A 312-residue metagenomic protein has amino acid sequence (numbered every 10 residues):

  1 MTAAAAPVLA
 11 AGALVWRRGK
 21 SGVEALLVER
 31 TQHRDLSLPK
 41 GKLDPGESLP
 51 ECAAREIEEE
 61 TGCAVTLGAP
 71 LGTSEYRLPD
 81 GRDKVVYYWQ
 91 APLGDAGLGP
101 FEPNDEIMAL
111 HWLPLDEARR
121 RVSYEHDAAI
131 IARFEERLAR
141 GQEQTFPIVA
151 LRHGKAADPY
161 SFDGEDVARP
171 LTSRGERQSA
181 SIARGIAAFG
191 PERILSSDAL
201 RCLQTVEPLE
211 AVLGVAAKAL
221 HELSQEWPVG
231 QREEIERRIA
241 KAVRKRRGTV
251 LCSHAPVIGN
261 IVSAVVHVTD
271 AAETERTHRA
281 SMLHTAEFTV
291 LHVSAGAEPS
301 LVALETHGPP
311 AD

Functional and structural regions predicted by a protein language model:
T2-L38, I148-H153: N-terminal strand-loop-strand
V8-G12, K84-Y88, L283-F288, L301: Short hydrophobic/aromatic beta-strand or adjacent loop that forms the aromatic wall/cage of a ligand/substrate-binding
V15, E29, Y88-P92, H111-W112 (+1 more regions): Short, well-ordered beta-strand micro-motif
S21-A64, F162-R169: Conserved Nudix-box catalytic region and its N-terminal flanking loop in Nudix hydrolases and closely related
R34-D35, F101-G154, D158: Nudix hydrolase/Nudix homology domain
G41, C52, E143-G230, G259 (+3 more regions): Active-site-proximal alpha-helix that buttresses catalytic centers in soluble enzyme cores
L43-A69, S74-D127: Unchanged
R140, R237-A297: Active-site-adjacent alpha-helix immediately C-terminal to a catalytic or transition-state-stabilizing loop
